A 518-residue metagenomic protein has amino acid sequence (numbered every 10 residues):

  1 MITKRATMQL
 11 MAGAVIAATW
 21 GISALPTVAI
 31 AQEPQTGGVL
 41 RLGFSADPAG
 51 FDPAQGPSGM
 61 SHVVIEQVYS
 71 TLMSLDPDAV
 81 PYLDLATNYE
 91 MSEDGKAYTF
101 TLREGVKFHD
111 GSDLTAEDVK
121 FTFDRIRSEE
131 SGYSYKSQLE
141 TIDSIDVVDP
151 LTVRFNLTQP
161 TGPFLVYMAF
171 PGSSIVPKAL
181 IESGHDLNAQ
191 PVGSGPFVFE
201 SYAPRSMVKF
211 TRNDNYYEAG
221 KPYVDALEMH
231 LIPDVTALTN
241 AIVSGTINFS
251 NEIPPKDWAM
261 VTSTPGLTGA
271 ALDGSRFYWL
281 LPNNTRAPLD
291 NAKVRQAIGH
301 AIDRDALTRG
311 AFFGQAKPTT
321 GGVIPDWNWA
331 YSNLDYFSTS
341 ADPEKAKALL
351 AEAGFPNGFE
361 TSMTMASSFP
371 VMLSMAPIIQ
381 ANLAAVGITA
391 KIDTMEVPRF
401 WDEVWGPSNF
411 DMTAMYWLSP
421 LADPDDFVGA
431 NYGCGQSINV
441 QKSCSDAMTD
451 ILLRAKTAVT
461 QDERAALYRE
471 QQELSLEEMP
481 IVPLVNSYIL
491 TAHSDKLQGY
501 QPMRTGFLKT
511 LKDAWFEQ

Functional and structural regions predicted by a protein language model:
G43-E93, D124, V192: N-terminal lobe/hinge region of extracytoplasmic solute-binding protein
D76-V80, V166-P222, A226, T236 (+2 more regions): Gly/Pro-rich hinge or "lid" segments in bacterial periplasmic/extracellular proteins
T101, K136-A179: Surface-exposed binding/hinge segments that line and control ligand-binding clefts or catalytic entry sites
F197, P318-E352, F369-S374: Structural transition elements
P204, N328, P343, A351-S419 (+4 more regions): Ligand/substrate-recognition segments at binding pockets and active sites
N215-M260, Q380, T389: Ligand-site clamp/hinge motif
K293, A385-F400, G406, D426-D495 (+1 more regions): Extracytoplasmic/peripheral linker and loop segments enriched in polar/acidic and small residues with frequent Thr/Pro
L349, T491-Q518: Long beta-strand-rich cores associated with HINT superfamily self-processing modules
